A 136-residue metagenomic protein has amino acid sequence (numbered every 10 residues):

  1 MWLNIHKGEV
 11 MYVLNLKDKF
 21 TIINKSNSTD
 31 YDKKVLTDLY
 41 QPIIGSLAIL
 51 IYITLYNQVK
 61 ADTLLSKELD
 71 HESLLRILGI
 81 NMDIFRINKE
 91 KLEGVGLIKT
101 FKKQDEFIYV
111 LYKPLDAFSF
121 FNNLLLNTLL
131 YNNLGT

Functional and structural regions predicted by a protein language model:
M1-L64, L69: Short recognition helix of helix-turn-helix/winged-helix DNA-binding domains
N4, I23, K102-K113: Alpha-helical propensity feature that highlights long, continuous alpha-helices across diverse contexts
V10, D38, L50, F107-V110 (+2 more regions): Intrinsically disordered, low-complexity segments enriched in small/polar residues
V35, K102-K103, L124, N132: Non-catalytic, interaction-prone regions of core transcription and DNA-replication machinery
I53, A61, R86, K102 (+2 more regions): General N-terminal targeting signals
Q58-Y109: Winged helix-turn-helix DNA-binding recognition segment
K113-T136: Short, amphipathic alpha-helical interaction segments positioned at domain boundaries
